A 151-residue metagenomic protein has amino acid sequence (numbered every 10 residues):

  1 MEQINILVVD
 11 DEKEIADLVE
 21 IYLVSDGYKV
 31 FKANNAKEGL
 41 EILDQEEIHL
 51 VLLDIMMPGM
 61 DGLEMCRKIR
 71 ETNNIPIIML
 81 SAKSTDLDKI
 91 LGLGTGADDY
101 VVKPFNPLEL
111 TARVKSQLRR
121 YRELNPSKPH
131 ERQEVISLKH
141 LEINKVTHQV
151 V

Functional and structural regions predicted by a protein language model:
I4-N5, S116-V151: Short, Lys/Arg-enriched segments at the junction into DNA-binding effector domains of transcriptional regulators
K13-F31: Two-component/phosphorelay signaling modules centered on CheY-like receiver
K32-L50: Acidic, metal-coordinating helix/loop segments flanking the phosphotransfer/catalytic sites of two-component signaling
D44-E46, K68-I75, T95: Conserved phosphotransfer cores of two-component systems
D54, S81: Active-site residues of response regulator receiver
M57: Receiver (REC) domain active-site loop signature in two-component systems and cognate sites in sensor histidine kinases
